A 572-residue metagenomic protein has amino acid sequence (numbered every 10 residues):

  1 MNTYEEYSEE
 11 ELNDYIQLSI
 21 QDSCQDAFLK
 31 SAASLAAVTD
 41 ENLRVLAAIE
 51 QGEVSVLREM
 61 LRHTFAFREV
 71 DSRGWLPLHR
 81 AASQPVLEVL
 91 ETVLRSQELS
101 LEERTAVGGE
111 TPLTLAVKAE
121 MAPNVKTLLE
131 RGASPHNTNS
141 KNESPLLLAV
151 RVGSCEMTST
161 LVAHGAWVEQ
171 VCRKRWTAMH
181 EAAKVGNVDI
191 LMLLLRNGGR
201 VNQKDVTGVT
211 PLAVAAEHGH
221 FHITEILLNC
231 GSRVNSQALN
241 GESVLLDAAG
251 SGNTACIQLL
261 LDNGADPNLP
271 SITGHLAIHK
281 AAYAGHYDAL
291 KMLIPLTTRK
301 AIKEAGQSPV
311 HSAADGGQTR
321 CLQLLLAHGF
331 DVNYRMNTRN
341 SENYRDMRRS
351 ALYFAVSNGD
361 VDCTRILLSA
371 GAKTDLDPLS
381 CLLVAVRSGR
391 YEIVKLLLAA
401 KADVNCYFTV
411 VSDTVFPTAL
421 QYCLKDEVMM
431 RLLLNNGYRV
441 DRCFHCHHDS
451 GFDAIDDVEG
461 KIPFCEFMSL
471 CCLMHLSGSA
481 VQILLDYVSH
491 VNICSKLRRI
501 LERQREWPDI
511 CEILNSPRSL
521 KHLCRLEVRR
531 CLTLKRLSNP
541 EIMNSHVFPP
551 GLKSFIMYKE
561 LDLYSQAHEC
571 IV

Functional and structural regions predicted by a protein language model:
N2-Q25, A36-A37, V411-D413, Y422-R431 (+1 more regions): Cullin-RING E3 adaptor/co-adaptor recruitment helices
D40, S72-R73, V107-G108, S140-K141 (+10 more regions): Ankyrin repeat start-site detector
L43, L76, T111, S144 (+15 more regions): Ankyrin-repeat start motif
F65, E98-L99, A133, A166 (+9 more regions): Ankyrin-repeat C-terminal turn/loop position
R68, E102-E103, H136, E169 (+9 more regions): Ankyrin-repeat junction/capping positions
